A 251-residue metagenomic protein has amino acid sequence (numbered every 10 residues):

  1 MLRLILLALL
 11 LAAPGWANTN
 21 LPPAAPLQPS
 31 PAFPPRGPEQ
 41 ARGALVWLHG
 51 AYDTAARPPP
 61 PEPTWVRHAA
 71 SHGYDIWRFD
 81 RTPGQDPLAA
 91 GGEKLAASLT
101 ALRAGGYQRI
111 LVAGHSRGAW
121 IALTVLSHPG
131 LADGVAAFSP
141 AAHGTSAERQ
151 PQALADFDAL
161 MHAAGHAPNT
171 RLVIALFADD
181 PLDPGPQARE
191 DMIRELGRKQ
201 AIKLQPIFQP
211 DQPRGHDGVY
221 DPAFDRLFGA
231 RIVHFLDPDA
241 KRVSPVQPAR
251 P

Functional and structural regions predicted by a protein language model:
A17-Q40: N-terminal cap/lid segment of alpha/beta-hydrolase-fold proteins
G37-A69: Short, surface-exposed "cap/lid" segments of acyl-processing enzymes
A69-Q85: Conserved alpha/beta-hydrolase
Q85-G105: Alpha/beta-hydrolase active-site loop
L111, G134-A136: Residue in the alpha/beta-hydrolase core beta-strand immediately N-terminal to the catalytic nucleophile
A113-G118, A122: Gly/Ala-rich beta-loop-alpha elbow adjacent to hydrolase catalytic centers
P140-Q205: The feature captures the conserved acid-bearing segment of alpha/beta-hydrolase catalytic domains
K199-P251: C-terminal catalytic histidine-bearing segment of alpha/beta-hydrolase fold enzymes
